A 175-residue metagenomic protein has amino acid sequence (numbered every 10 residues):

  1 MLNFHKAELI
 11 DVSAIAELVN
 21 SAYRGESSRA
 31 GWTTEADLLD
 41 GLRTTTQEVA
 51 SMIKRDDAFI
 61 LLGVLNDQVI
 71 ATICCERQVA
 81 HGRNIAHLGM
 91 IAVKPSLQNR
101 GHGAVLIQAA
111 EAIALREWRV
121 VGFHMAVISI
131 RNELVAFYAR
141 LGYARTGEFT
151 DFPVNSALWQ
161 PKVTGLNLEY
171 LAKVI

Functional and structural regions predicted by a protein language model:
M1-F4: Extreme N-terminal starter segment of soluble prokaryotic enzymes
K6-V12, A16-S96, I107-A109, I113 (+3 more regions): Acetyl-CoA-dependent GNAT
R83, G101, E133: Residues that form or flank phosphate/diphosphate-binding pockets in enzymes that use nucleotide phosphates
K94-R100, S129-I130: Active-site acidic-Proline motif in GNAT/NAT acetyltransferases
G101, W118, G142: Short glycine-rich hinge loops at helix-strand junctions in the catalytic core of two-component histidine kinases
A104: Residues forming the Rossmann-fold NAD(P)(H) cofactor-binding site
V121-A136, R140-I175: C-terminal "cap" of GNAT-fold acetyltransferases
